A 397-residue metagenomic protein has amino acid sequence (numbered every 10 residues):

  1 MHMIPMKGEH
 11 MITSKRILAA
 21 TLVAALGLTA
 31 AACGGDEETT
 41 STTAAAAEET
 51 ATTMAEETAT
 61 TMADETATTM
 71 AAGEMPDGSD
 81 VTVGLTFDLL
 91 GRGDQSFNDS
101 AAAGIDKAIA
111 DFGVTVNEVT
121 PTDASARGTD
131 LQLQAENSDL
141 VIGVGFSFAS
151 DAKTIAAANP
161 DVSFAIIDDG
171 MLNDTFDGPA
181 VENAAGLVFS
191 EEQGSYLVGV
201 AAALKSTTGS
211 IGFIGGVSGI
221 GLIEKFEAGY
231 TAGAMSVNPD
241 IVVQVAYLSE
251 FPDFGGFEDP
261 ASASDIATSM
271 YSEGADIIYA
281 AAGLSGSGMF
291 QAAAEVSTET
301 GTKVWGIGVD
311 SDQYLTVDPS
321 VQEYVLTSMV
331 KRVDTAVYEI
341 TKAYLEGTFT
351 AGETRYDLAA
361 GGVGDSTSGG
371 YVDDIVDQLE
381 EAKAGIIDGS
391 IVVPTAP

Functional and structural regions predicted by a protein language model:
M1-M11, A67: Short, Lys/Arg-enriched N-terminal segments with co-localized hydrophobic residues within the first ~10-30 amino acids
E9-A20: Bacterial N-terminal signal peptides that target proteins for export
R16, V23, G73-M75: Generic marker of residues within folded, mature protein domains
L22-V23, Q134: Enrichment for repetitive, rod-forming helical segments
V23, L28-A30: Bacterial Sec-type N-terminal signal peptides, specifically the leucine/valine-rich hydrophobic h-region
A30-T42: Bacterial lipoprotein signal-peptidase II cleavage site
T42-P397: A residue-level marker of the well-folded mature domains of exported/periplasmic proteins
